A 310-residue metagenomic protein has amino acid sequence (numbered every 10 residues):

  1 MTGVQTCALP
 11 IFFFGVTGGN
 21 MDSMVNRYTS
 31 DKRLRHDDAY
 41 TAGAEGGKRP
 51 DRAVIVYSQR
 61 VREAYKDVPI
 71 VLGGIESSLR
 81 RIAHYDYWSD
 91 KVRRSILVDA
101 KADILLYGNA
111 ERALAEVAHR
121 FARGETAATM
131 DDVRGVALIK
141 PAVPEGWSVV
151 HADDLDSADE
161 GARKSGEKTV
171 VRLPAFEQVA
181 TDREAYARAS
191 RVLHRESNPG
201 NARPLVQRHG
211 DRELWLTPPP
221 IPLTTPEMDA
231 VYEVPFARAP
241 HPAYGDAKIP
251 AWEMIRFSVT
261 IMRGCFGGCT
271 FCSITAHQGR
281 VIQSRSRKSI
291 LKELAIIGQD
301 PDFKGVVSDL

Functional and structural regions predicted by a protein language model:
M1, M21-M24, I296-L310: Conserved SAM/AdoMet-binding glycine-rich loop
V4-H209: Glycine-rich beta-alpha loop elements in corrinoid/cobalamin-binding modules across cobalamin-dependent enzymes
C7, Y244, F257: Active-site loops and adjacent core secondary-structure elements that bind or stabilize anionic groups
D103, V231, C265, C269 (+1 more regions): Conserved, mostly hydrophobic/aromatic
E227-M254: Short, charged low-complexity linear segments at domain edges
K248-T270: N-terminal pre-triad scaffold of radical SAM enzymes
S273: Cys/His-coordinated zinc-binding microdomains
A276-F303: Conserved alpha-helical substructure of the radical SAM core
